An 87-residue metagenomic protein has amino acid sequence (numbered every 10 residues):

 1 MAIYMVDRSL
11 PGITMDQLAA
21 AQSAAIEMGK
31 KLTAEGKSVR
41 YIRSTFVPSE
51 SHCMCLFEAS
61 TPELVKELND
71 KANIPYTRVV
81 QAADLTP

Functional and structural regions predicted by a protein language model:
M1-T33, V47, P62-D70, D84-P87: Short S/T/G/P-rich N-terminal loop/turn motif that feeds into the first structured element of a domain
M15-L18, H52, V79: Short capping/connector residues at structural and topological boundaries
S38-S44, R78: A short linear hydrophobic-aromatic micro-motif
F46-M54: Amphipathic, hydrophobic secondary-structure cores in small proteins
L56-E58: Short hydrophobic/aromatic beta-strand micro-patches that form the beta-sheet surface supporting nucleotide- or nucleic
I74-L85: Conserved short beta-strand edge segments in small beta-sheet-based binding/regulatory domains
